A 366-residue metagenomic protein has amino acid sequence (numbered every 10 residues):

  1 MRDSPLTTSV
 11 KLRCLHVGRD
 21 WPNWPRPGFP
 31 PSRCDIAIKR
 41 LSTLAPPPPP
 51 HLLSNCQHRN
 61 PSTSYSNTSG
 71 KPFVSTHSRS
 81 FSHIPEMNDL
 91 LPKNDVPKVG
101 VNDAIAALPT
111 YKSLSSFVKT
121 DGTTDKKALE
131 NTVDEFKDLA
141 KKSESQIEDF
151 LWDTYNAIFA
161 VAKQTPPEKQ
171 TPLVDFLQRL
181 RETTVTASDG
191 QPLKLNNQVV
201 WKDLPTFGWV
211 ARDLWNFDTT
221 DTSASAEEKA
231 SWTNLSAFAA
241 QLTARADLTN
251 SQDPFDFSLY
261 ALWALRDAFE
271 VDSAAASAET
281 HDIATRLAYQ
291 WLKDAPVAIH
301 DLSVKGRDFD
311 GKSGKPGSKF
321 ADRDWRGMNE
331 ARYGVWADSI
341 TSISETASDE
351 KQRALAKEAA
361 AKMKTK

Functional and structural regions predicted by a protein language model:
L12, R40, H58, P72: Cationic, low-complexity basic patches in intrinsically disordered or flexible, solvent-exposed regions
W21-W24: Tryptophan (W) side chains
L41, P61, Y65, V74-S82 (+1 more regions): N-terminal mitochondrial targeting presequences
P50-L53, N60: Compositionally biased, intrinsically disordered low-complexity segments enriched in Pro/Arg/Gln/His
N94-G327: Eukaryote-skewed repeat-based solenoidal scaffolds used as protein-protein interaction platforms, primarily
R332-K366: Eukaryotic acidic, Ser/Thr-rich intrinsically disordered low-complexity regions
